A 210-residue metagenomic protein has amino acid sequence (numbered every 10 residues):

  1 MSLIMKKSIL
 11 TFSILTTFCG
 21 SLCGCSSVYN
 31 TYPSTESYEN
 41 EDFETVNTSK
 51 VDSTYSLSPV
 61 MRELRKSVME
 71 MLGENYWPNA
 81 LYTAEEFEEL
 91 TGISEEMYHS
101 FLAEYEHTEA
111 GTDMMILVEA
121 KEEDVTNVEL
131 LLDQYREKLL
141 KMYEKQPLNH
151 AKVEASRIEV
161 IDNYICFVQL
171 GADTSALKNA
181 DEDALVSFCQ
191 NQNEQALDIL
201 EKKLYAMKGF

Functional and structural regions predicted by a protein language model:
M1-C23: Sec-dependent bacterial lipoprotein signal peptides
C25-M114, A120-F210: Soluble, non-membrane globular domain cores that form compact, hydrophobic packing and curved binding surfaces
